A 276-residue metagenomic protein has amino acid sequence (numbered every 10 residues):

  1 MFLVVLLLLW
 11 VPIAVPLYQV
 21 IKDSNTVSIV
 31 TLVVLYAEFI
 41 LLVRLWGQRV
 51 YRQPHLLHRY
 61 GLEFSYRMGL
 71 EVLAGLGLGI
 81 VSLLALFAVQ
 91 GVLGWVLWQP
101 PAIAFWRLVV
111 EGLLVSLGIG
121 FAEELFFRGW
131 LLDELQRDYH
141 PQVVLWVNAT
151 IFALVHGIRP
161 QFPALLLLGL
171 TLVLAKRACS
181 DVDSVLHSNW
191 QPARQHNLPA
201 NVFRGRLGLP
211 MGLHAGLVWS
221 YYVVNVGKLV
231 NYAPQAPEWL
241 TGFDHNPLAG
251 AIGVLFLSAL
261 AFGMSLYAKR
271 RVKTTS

Functional and structural regions predicted by a protein language model:
M1-F64, W190-N197, W219-S276: N-terminal, membrane-interfacial amphipathic/helix-forming hydrophobic leader that caps and precedes the first
P16-V30, P54-D138: Juxtamembrane helix-loop-helix connectors linking adjacent transmembrane helices in multi-pass membrane enzymes
S24-T26, R67-G69, F105, D138-W146 (+3 more regions): Membrane-helix interface segments
L42, A85, F127, L131 (+2 more regions): Hydrophobic/aromatic residues in alpha-helical transmembrane segments
Y60, E124, L135, H156 (+3 more regions): Divalent metal-coordination and catalytic microenvironments
V72, L76, I80, V109 (+10 more regions): Residue-level signature of the transmembrane alpha-helical core of multi-pass small-molecule transporters
L83-L86, S116, H140-H156: Small-polar-interrupted transmembrane alpha-helices in polytopic inner-membrane proteins
A149, Q161-F243: Functionally important transmembrane alpha-helices
